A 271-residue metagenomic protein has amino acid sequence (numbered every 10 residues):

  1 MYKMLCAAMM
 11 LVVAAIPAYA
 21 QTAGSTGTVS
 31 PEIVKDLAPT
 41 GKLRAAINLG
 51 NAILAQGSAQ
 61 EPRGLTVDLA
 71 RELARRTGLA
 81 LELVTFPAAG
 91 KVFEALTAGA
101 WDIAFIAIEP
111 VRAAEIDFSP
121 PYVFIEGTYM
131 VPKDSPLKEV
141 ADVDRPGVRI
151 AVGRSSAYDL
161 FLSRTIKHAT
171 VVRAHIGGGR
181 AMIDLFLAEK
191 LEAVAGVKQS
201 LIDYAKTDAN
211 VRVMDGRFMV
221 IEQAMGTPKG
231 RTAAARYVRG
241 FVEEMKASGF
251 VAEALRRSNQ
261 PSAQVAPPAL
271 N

Functional and structural regions predicted by a protein language model:
T22-A107, H175, M245-S248, R257: Extracytoplasmic small-molecule ligand-binding "clamshell" domains of the periplasmic binding protein/Venus flytrap
T22-V34, G64-R76, S135, A141-A151 (+2 more regions): Extended ligand-binding regions for polar small-molecule ligands
K42-L49, A141-Y158, A169-R173: Short loop->beta-strand "edge-of-pocket" segments that line small-molecule binding or catalytic clefts across diverse
L49, F124-V131, K198-E243, P261-N271: Periplasmic-binding protein-like
A55-A59, A70-A80, S119, Y158-I176 (+2 more regions): Ligand-binding cleft/hinge of the Venus flytrap
R71, R75, A80-D144, R212-R217: Acidic, polar ligand-binding/catalytic clefts
L83-E94, L137-K138, V172-A188, I221: Short helix-initiation/N-cap motifs at beta->coil->alpha
G90, I106-E115, F161-R164, L185-M219: A ligand-binding cleft/hinge motif common to bilobed small-molecule-binding domains
